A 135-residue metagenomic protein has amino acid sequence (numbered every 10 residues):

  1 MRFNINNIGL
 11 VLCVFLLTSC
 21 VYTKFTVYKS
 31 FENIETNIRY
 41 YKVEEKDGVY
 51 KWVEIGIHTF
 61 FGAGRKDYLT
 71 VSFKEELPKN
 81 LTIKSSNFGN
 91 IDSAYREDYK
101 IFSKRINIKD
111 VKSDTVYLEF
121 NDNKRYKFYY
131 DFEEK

Functional and structural regions predicted by a protein language model:
M1-K24: Sec-dependent bacterial lipoprotein signal peptides
I5-I8, N80-L81, S85: N-terminal cationic leader/targeting segments used for protein routing and processing
L17, I83-K84, I91: Intrinsically disordered, low-complexity segments
C20-L77, S86, Y130: N-terminal export/targeting and maturation segments
Y68, P78-T82, S113-T115: Exposed beta-strand and adjacent loop surfaces of beta-rich binding modules that mediate intermolecular recognition
N87-Y126: Short, solvent-exposed, Trp/other aromatic-anchored flexible loops in extracytoplasmic proteins
K124-K135: Edge beta-strands of extracellular beta-sandwich domains
